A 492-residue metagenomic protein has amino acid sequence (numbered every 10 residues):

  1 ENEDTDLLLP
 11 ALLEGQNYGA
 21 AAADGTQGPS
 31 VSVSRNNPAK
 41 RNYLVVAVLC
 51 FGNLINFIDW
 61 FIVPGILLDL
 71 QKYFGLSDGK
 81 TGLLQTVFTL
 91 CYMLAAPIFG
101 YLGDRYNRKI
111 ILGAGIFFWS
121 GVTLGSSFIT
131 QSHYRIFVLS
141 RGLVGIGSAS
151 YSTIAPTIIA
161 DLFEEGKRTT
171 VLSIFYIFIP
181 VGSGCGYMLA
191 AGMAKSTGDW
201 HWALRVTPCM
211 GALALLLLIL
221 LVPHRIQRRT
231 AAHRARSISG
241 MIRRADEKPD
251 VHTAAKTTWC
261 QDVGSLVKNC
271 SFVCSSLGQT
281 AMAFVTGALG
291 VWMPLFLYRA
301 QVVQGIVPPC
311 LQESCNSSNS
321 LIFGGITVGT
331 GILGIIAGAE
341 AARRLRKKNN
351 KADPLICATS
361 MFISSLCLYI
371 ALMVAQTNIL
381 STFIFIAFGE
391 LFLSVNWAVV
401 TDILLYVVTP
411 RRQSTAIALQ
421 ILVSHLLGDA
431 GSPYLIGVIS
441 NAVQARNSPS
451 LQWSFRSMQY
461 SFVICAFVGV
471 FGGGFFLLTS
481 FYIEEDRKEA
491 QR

Functional and structural regions predicted by a protein language model:
E1-I58: Cytosolic juxtamembrane N-terminal segment immediately preceding the first transmembrane helix of multi-pass
F61, T89-P97, A149, S183-G184 (+2 more regions): Residue-level signature of mid-helix packing/kink "hotspots" within the transmembrane helices of 12-pass Major
V63-P64, N269-I336, L393-W397, T401 (+1 more regions): Extracytoplasmic gate region of multi-pass secondary transporters
L94-Y134: Conserved MFS/SLC helix-loop-helix module at the cytosolic interface between two early adjacent transmembrane helices
I110-G125, D353-Y369: Structural signature of the two symmetry-related core transmembrane helices
S140-P180: Cytoplasmic helix-loop-helix junction between adjacent transmembrane helices in 12-TM secondary transporters
F175-Q227: Helix-loop-helix hairpin linking two adjacent transmembrane segments in secondary transporters
W202-L220, Q459-L478: Symmetry-related core transmembrane helices of the 12-TM Major Facilitator Superfamily/SLC fold
